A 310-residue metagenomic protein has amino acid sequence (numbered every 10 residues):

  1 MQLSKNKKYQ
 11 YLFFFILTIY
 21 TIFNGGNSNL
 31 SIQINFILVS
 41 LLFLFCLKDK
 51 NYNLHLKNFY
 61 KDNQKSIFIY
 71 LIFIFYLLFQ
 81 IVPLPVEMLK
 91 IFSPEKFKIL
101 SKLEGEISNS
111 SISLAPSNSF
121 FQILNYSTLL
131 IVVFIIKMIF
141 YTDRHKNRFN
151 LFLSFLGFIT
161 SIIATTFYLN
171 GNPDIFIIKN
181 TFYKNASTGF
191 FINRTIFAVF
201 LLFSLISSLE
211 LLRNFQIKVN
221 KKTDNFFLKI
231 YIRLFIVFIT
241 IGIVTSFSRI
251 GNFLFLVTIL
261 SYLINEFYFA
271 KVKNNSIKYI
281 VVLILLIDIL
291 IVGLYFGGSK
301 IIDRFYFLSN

Functional and structural regions predicted by a protein language model:
M1-F23, I34-L47, Y70, I74 (+4 more regions): Alpha-helical transmembrane segments of multi-pass inner-membrane proteins
T21-I34, D49-K57: Short, hydrophobic transmembrane alpha-helix segments
K61-Q64: Long acidic/polar interaction regions in large eukaryotic complex-forming proteins
E87-L114, I177-I178: Extracytosolic (periplasmic/ER-lumenal) interhelical loops and adjacent juxtamembrane/interface segments of multi-pass
N310: Extracytoplasmic catalytic/substrate-binding loops of multi-pass membrane glycan-assembly enzymes
